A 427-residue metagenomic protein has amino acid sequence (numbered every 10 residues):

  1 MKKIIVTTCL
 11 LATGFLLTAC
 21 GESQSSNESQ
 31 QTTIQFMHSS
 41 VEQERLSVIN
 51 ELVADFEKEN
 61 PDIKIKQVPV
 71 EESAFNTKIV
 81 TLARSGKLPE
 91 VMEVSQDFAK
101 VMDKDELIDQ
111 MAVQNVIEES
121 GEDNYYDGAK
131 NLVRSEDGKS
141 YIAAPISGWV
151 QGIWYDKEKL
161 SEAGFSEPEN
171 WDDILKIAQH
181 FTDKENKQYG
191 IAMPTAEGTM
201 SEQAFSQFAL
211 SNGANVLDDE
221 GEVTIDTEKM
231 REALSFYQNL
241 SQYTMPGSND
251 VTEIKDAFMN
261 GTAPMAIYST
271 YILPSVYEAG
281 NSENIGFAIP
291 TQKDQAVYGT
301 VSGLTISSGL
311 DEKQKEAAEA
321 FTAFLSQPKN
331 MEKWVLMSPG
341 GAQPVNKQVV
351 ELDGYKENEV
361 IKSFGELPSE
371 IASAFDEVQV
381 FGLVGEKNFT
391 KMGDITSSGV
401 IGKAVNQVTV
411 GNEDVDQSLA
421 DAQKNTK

Functional and structural regions predicted by a protein language model:
S39, A99, Q203-A204, S235-A323: Extracytoplasmic/periplasmic substrate-binding proteins
D55-Y125, E158, E162-E169, P264-M265 (+1 more regions): Extracytoplasmic "Venus flytrap"/periplasmic binding protein-like
Q96-V150, L175, I285-A288, L367-A372 (+1 more regions): Hinge/lid segment of periplasmic solute-binding proteins
K100, S275-S282, K293-T300, L304-G399: C-terminal lobe and pocket-closing loops of periplasmic/extracytoplasmic Venus-flytrap solute-binding proteins
M102-E106, D127-E169, P194-D219, Y298-S307 (+2 more regions): Periplasmic solute-binding protein
A112-Y126, T195, N212-E232, E278-G280 (+4 more regions): Short, solvent-exposed loop/beta-turn-alpha elements that line the ligand-binding surface or hinge of extracytoplasmic
S161, S373-K427: Conserved C-terminal helix/tail region of periplasmic/extracytoplasmic solute-binding proteins
I177-H180, E220-S248: Glycine-centered hinge/linker elements that transmit conformational signals in sensory and ligand-binding systems
